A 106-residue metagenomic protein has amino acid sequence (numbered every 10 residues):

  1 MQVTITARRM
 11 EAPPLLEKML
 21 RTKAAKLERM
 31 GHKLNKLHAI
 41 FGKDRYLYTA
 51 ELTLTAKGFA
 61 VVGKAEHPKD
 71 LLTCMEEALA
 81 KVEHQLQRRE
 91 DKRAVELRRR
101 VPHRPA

Functional and structural regions predicted by a protein language model:
M1-A106: N-terminal, polar/charged subdomain of small-to-medium soluble alpha/beta proteins
